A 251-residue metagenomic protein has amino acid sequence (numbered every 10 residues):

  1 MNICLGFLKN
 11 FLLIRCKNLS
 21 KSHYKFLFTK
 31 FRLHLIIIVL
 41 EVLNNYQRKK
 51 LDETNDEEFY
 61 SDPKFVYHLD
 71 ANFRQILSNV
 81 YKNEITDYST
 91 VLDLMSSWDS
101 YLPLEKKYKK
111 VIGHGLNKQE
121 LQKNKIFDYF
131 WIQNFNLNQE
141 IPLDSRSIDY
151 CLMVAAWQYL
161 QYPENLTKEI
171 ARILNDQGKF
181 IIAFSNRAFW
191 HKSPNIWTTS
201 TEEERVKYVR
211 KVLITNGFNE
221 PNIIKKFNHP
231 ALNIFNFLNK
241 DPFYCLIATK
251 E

Functional and structural regions predicted by a protein language model:
I38-T86: Class I SAM-dependent methyltransferase Rossmann-like catalytic core, especially the SAM/SAH-binding loop
I76, S200-K225: Short alpha-helix
N83, Y88-I141: Class I SAM-dependent methyltransferase SAM/SAH-binding core
N138-C151: A short acidic, Gly/Pro-enriched loop at the edge of an enzyme's catalytic core that lines a small-molecule cofactor
D149-P163: A short SAM/SAH-binding and catalytic strip from SAM-dependent methyltransferases
E164-K179: A short glycine-rich, Lys/Arg-flanked "PGG" loop and its adjoining helix->strand segment in the class I
F180-R210: Conserved class I S-adenosyl-L-methionine
A231-E251: Core SAM-dependent methyltransferase catalytic element
